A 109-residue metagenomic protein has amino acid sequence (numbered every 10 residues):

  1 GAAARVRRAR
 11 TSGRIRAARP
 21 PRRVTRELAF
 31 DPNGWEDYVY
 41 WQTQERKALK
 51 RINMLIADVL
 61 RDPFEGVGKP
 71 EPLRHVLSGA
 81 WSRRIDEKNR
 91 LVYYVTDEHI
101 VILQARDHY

Functional and structural regions predicted by a protein language model:
G1-E27, E36, Y40-L49, M54 (+4 more regions): Enriched for short, Lys/Arg-rich terminal
D31-P32: Short coil-to-helix segment of the ABC ATPase nucleotide-binding domain corresponding to the Q-loop/switch region
R61-D62: Blade/loop signatures of beta-propeller domains
